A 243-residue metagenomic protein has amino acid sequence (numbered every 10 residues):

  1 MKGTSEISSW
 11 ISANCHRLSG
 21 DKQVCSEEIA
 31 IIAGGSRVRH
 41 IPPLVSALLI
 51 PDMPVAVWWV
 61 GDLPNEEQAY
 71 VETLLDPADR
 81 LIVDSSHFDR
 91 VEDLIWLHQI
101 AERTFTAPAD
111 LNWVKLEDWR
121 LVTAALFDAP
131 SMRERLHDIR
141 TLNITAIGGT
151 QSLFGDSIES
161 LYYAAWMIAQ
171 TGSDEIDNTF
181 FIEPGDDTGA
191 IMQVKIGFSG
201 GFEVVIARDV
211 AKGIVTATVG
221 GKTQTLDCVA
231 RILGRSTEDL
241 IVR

Functional and structural regions predicted by a protein language model:
M1-E67: An N-terminal, globular interaction/scaffold subdomain
S9-C15, G149, L161-R243: C-terminal structured domains
N14-L18, R80-V83, I100-A107, L111 (+2 more regions): Acidic, Ser/Thr-rich peripheral helices and adjacent loops at domain boundaries
C25-S26, D52-P54, P77-D79, I139 (+1 more regions): A broad structural signal for short, well-ordered beta-strand segments within beta-sheet-rich domains
R37-V38, D62-N65, F88-R90, G149-T150 (+1 more regions): Gly/Ser/Thr-rich loops at beta-strand to alpha-helix junctions that form or flank small-molecule/cofactor-binding
V45-S46, V71-E72, A164: Short amphipathic alpha-helical segments and helix-helix/interface helices
D52-R133: Contiguous mid-protein beta-loop-alpha structural module that forms a pocket-lining wall or clamp of enzyme active
N112-T179: ATP/pyrophosphate-binding catalytic subdomain of soluble kinases
